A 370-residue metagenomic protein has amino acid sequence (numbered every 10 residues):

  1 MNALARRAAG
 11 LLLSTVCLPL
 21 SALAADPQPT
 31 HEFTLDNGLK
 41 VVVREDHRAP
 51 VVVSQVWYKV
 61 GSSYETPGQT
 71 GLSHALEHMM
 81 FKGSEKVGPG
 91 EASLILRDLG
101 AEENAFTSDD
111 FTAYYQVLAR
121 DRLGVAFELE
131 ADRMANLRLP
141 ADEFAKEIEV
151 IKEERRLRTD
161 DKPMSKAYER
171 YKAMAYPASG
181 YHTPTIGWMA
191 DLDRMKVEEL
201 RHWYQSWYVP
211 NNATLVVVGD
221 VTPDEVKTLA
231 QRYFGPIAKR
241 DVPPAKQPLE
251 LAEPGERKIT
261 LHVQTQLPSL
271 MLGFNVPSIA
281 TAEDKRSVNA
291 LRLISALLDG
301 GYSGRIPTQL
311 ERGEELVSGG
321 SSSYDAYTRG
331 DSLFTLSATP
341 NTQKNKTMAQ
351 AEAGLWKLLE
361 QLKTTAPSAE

Functional and structural regions predicted by a protein language model:
M1-R6: N-terminal secretory signal peptides that target proteins for export/translocation
A9-S21: Bacterial N-terminal signal peptides
A25-A49: N- or domain-start disorder-to-order transition segments that initiate the globular core
R44, A49-P67, G71-A75, P89-M134 (+4 more regions): M16 family metallopeptidases and their MPP-like homologs
T70-K82, R292: Active-site recognition of the HExxH zinc-binding catalytic motif
S93, R138-R156, T222, D241-G255 (+3 more regions): Acidic/histidine-enriched alpha-helical segments
P177, T214-A280: An aromatic/glycine/proline-enriched structural segment found at the starts of mature extracellular/organellar domains
